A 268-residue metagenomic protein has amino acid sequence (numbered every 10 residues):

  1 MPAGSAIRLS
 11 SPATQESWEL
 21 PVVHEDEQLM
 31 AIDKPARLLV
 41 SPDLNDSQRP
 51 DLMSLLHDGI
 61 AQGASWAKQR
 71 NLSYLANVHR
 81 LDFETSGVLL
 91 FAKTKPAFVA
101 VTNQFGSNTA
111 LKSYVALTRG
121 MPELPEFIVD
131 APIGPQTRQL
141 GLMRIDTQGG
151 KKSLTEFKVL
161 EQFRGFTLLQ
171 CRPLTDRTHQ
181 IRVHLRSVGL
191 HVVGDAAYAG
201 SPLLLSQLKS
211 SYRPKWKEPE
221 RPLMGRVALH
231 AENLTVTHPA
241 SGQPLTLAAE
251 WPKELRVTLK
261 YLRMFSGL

Functional and structural regions predicted by a protein language model:
M1-L268: RNA pseudouridine synthases
